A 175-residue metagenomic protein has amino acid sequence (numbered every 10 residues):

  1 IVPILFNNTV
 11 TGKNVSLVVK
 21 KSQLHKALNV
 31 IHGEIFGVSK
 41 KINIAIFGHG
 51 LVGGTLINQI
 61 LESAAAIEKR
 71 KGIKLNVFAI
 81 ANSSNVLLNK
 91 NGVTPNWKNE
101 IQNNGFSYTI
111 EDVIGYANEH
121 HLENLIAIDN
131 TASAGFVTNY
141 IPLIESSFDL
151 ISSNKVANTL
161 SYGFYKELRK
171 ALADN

Functional and structural regions predicted by a protein language model:
I1-I57: A conserved regulatory-domain signal marking ACT and ACT-like small-molecule sensing domains and adjacent regulatory
T9, I80, V156: Residue-level "edge-of-site" marker
E34, Q59, S63, E167-A171: Alpha-helical structural signal in soluble globular domains
V38, A66-K71, K170-N175: Secondary-structure transition/capping motifs at alpha-helix termini and the adjoining loop/turn into the next element
N43-H49, G53-E145: N-terminal glycine-/serine-/threonine-rich beta1-alpha1-beta2 phosphate-ribose binding loop of Rossmann-like
G48, S153-N154: A secondary-structure boundary/capping signal
S133-S146, K155-N175: Rossmann-fold NAD(P)-binding glycine/threonine-rich loop
